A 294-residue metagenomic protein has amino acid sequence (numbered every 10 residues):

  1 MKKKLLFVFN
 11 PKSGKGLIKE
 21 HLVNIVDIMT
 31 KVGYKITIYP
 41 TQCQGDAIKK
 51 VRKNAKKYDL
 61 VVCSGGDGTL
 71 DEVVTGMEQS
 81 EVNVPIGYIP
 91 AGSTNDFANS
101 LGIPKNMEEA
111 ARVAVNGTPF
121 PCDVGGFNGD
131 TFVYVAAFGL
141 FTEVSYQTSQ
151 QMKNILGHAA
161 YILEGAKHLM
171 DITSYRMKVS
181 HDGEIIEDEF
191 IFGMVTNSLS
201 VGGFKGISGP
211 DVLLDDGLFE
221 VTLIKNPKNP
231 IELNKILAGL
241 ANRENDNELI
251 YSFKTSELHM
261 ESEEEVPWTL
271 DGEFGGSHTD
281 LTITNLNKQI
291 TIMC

Functional and structural regions predicted by a protein language model:
M1-S64: ATP/NTP phosphate-donor binding region
K31-V32, T41, Q79-V195: Catalytic core of DAGKc-family lipid kinases
T69-E81: Short Gly/Thr/Asp-enriched flexible loops that form oxyanion-binding sites at enzyme active sites
D130-A136, T142-E143, E187-T196, V201-G202 (+4 more regions): Short hydrophobic-aromatic micro-motifs
M152-A159, S200-V201, K205, G209-K228: Gly/Ser/Thr-rich active-site loops/lids in small-molecule metabolic enzymes that frequently grip phosphoryl groups
T173-Y175, E189-I191, D215-E220, K254-S256: A generic structural signal for short beta-strands and their flanking turns/coil linkers
H181, E187, L213, L223-C294: ATP/nucleoside-binding phosphotransfer catalytic cores, i.e., glycine-rich phosphate-binding loops
